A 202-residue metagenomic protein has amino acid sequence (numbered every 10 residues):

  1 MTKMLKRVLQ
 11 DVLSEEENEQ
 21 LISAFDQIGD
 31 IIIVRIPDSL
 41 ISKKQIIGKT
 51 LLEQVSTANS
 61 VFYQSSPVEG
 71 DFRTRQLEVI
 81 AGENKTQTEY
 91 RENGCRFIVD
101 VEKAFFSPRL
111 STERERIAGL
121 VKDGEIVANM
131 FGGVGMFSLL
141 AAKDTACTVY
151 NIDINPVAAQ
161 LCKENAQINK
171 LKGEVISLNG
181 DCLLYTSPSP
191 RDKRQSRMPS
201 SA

Functional and structural regions predicted by a protein language model:
M4-S14: Short amphipathic alpha-helix segments
L13-I28, S42-R109: Non-catalytic substrate-recognition/targeting regions of SAM-dependent transferases
I28, T57, E92-N93, R116-I117 (+2 more regions): Residue-level preference for short coil/turn positions at secondary-structure junctions
I32-L40: Carbohydrate-binding surface patches
T112-E113: Active-site glycine-rich loop that binds ribose-phosphate moieties when present
A118-D181: Conserved SAM/SAH cofactor-binding pocket of Class I
Y185-Q195: Conserved small/polar residues in nucleotide/adenosyl-binding loops
S196-A202: Hydrophobic alpha-helical segments, chiefly the membrane-spanning helices and signal/signal-anchor peptides
